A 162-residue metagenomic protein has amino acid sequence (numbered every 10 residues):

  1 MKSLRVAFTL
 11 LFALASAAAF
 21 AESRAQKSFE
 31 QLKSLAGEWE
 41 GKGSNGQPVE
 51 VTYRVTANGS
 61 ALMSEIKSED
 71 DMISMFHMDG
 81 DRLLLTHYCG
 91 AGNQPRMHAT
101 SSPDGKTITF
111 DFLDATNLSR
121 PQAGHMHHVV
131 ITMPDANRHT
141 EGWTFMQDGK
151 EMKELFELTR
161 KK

Functional and structural regions predicted by a protein language model:
M1-F8: Bacterial N-terminal signal peptides that target proteins for export
F12-F20: Hydrophobic h-region of N-terminal signal peptides that target proteins for export in Gram-negative bacteria
A21-K162: Hydrophobic small-molecule pocket/channel-lining residues, especially in calycin-type beta-barrels
